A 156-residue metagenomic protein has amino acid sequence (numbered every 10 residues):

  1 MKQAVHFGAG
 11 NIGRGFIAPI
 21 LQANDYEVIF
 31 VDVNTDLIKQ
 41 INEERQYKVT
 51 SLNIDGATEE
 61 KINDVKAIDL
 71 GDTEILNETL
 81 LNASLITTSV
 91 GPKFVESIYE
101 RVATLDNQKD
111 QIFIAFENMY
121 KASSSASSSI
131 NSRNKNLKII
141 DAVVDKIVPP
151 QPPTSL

Functional and structural regions predicted by a protein language model:
K2-V5, N11-L156: Substrate/ligand-engaging "lid" and interaction regions
